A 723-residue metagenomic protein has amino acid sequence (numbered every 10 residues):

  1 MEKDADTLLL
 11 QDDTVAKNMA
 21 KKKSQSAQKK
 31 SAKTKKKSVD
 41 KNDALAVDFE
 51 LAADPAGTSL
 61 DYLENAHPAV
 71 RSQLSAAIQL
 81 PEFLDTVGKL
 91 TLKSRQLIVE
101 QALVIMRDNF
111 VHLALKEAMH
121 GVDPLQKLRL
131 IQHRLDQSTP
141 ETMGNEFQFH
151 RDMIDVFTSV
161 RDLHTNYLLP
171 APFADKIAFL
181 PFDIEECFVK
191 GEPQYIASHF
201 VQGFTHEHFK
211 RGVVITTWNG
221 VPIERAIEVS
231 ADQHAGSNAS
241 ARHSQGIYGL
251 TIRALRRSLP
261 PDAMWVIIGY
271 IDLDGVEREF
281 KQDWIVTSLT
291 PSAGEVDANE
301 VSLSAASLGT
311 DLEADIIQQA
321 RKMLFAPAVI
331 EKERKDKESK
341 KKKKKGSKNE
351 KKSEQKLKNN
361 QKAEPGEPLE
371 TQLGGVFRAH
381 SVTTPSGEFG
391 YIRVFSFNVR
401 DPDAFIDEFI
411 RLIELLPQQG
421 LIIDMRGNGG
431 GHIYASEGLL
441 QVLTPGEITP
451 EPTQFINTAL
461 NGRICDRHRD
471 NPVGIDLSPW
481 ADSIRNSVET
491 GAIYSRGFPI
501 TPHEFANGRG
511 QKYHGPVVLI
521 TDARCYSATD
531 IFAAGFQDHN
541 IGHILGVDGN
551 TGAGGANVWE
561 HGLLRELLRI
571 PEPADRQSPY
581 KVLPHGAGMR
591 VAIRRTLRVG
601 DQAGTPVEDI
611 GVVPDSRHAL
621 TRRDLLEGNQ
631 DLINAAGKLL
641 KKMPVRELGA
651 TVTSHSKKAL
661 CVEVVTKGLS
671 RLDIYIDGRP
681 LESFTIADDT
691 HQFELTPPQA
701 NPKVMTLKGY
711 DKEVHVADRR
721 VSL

Functional and structural regions predicted by a protein language model:
D6-V15: Short, positively charged and aromatic/hydrophobic N-terminal segments
T14, N18, Q602: Single, functionally critical "micro-switch" positions that shape active/binding sites and transmembrane helices
A20-I475, V518, N557-Y580, G588 (+1 more regions): Flexible, low-complexity junctional segments that flank or bridge functional domains
N238, H432-T621: Conserved acidic, small-residue-rich alpha-beta core segments centered on
